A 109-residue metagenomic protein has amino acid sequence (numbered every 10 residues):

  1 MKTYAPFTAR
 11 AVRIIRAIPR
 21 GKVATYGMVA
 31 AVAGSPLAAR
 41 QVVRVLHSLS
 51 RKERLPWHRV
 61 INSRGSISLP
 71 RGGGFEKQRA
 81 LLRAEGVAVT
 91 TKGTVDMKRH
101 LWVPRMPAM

Functional and structural regions predicted by a protein language model:
M1-M109: Nucleic acid-binding interface residues in structured DNA/RNA-binding domains, emphasizing the DNA-engaging scaffolds
